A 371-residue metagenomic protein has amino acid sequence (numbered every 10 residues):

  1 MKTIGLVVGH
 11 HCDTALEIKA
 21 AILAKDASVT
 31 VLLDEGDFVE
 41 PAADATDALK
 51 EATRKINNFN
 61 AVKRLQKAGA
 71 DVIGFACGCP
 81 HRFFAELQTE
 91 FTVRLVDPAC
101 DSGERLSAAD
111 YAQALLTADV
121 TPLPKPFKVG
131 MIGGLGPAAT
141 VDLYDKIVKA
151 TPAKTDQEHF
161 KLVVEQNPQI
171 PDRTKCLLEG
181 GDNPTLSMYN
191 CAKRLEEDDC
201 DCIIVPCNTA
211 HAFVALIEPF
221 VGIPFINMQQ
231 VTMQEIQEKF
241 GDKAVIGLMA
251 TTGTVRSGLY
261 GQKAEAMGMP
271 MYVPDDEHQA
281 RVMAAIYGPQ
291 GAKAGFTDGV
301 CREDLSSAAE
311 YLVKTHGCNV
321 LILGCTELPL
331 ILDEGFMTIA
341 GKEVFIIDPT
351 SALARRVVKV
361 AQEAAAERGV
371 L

Functional and structural regions predicted by a protein language model:
M1-L371: Non-catalytic structural scaffold of enzyme domains
